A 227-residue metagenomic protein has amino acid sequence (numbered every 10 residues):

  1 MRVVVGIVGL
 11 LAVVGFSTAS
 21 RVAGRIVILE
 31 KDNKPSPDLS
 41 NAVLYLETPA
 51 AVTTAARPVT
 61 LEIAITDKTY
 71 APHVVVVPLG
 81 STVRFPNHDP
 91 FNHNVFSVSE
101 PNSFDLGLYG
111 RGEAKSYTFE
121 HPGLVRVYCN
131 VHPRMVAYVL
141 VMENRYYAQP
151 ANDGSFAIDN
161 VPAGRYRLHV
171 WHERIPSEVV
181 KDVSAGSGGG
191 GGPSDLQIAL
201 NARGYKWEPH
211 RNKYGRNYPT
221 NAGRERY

Functional and structural regions predicted by a protein language model:
V4-G15: Bacterial N-terminal signal peptides
T18-Y227: Extracytoplasmic copper-binding redox domains, predominantly the cupredoxin/blue-copper superfamily
